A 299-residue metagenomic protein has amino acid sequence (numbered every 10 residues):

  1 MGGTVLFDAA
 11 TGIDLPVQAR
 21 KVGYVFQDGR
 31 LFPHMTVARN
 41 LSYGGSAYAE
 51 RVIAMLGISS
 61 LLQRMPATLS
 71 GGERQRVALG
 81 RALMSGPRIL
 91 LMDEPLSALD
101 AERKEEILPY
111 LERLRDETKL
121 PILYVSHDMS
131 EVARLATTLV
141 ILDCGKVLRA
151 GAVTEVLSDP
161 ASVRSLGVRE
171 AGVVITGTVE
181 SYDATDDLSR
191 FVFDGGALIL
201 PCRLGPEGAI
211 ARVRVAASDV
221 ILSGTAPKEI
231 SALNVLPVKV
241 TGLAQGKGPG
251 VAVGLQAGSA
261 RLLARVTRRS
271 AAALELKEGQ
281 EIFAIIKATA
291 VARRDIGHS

Functional and structural regions predicted by a protein language model:
V5-G23: ABC ATPase NBD coupling module
A47-Q63, A67, E112-R113: Conserved ABC ATPase "signature" region
L79: Hydrophobic anchor residue at the start of the ABC signature
M84-R88: A short, proline-enriched helix->beta-strand linker immediately N-terminal to the Walker B motif in ABC-type P-loop
L90-E94: Catalytic Walker B motif of ABC-type/P-loop ATPase nucleotide-binding domains
D116, S126-G196: Internal alpha/beta loop-helix hairpins
A197-A244, R261, R265-S299: Glycine/charge-rich catalytic "coupling/switch" loops of P-loop NTPases
